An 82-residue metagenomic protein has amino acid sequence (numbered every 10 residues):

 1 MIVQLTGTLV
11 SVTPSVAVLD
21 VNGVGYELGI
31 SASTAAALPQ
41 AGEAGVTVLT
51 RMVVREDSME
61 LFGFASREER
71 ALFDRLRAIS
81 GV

Functional and structural regions predicted by a protein language model:
M1: Extended, charged alpha/beta regions that create polyanion-binding interfaces
Q4-T6, T13-V82: Long, highly charged, low-complexity intrinsically disordered interaction regions that mediate electrostatic DNA/RNA
